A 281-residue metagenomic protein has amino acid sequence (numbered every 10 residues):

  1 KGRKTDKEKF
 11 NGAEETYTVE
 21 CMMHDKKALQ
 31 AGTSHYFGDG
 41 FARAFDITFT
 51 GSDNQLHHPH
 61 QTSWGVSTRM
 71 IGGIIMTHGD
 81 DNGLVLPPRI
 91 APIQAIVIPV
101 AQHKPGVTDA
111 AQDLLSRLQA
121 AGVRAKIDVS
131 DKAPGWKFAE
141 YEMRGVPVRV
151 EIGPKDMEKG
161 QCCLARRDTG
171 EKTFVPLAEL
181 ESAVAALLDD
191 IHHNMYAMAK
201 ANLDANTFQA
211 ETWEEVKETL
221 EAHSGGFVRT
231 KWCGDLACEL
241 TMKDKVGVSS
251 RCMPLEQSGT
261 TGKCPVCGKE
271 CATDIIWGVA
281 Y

Functional and structural regions predicted by a protein language model:
K1-Y281: NTP/phosphate- and nucleic-acid-binding module
